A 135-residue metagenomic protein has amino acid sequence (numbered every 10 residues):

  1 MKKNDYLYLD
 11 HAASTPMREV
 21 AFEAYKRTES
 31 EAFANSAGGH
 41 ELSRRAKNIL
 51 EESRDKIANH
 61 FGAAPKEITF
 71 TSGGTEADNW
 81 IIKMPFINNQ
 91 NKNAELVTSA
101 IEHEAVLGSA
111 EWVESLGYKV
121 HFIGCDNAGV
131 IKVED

Functional and structural regions predicted by a protein language model:
M1-D135: Pyridoxal 5′-phosphate
